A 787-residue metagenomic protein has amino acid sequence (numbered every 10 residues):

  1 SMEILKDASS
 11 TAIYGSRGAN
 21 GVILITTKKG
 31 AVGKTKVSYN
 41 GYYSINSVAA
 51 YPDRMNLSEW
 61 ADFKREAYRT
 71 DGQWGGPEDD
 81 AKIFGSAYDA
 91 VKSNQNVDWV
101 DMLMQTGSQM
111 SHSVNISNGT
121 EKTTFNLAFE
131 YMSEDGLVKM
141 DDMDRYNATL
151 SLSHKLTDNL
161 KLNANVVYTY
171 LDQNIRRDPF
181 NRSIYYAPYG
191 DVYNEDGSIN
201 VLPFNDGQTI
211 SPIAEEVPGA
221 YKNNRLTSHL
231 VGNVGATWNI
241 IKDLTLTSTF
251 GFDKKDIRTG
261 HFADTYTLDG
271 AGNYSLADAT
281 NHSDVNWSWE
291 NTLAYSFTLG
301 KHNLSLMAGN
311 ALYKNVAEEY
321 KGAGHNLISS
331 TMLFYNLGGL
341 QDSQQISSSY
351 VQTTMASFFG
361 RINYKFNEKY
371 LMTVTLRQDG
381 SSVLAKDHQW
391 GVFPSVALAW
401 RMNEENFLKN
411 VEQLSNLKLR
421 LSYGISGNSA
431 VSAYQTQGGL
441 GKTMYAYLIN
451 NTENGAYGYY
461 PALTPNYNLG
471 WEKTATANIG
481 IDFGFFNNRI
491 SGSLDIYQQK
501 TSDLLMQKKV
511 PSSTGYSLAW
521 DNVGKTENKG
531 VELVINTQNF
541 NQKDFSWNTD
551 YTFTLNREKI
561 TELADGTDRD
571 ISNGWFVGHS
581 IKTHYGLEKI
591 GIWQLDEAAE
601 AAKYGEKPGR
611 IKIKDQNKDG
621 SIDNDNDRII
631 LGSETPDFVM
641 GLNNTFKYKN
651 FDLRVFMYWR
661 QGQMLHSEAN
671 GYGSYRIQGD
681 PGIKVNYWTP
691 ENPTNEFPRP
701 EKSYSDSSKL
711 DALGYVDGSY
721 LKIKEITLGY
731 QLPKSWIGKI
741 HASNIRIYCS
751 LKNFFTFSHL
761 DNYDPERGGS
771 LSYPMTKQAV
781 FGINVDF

Functional and structural regions predicted by a protein language model:
S1, A8-R17, S47-Y51, N450-T452 (+1 more regions): N-terminal plug
S1-A8, N40-Y42, N46, N126-A128 (+3 more regions): Periplasmic plug
M2-E3, I23-I25: Non-catalytic regulatory/gating segments with a bias toward low-complexity or hydrophobic composition
A8-I13, G30-G33, I45-V48, K122 (+8 more regions): Short beta-strands and strand-coil junctions in structured, solvent-facing domains, enriched
G21, K29-K139, R177-P179, E215-N224 (+4 more regions): Residues embedded in well-ordered regular secondary structure
S38-V91, K321, Q435, D521 (+1 more regions): Conserved small-residue
S86-A90, S381, R660-I747, L751: Extracytoplasmic gating/loop element in the C-terminal half of outer-membrane beta-barrel translocons and assembly
M110, R145, S151-L160, N165-Y170 (+4 more regions): Extracellular/periplasmic, surface-exposed regions of secreted and cell-surface proteins
